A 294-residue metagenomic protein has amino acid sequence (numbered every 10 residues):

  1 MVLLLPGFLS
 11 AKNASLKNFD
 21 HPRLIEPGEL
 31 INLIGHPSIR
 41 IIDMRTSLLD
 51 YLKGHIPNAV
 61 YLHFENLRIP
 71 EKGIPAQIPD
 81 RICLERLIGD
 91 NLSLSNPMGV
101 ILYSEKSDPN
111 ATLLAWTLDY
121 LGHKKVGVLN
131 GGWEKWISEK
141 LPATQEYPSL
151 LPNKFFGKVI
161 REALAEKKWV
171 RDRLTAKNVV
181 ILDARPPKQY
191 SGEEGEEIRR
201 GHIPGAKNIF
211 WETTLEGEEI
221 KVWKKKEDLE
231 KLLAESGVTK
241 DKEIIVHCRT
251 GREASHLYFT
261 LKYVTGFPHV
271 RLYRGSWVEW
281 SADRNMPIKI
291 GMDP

Functional and structural regions predicted by a protein language model:
L4, F8-L49, N130-E197, I288 (+1 more regions): Flexible, polar/low-complexity N-terminal or interdomain linker segments that lie immediately upstream of folded
N13-A14, Q77-R173, E193-E194, G201 (+2 more regions): Thiolate-centered catalytic microenvironments shared by cysteine-dependent enzyme domains
P37-P75: N-terminal, post-signal-peptide region of Sec/Tat-exported proteins
P37-R40, N96-G99, K177-V180, P204 (+2 more regions): Loop/turn elements at helix/coil->beta-strand transitions in domains of secreted/extracellular proteins
T46-L49, E65-R68, K106-P109, W133-K135 (+4 more regions): Solvent-exposed loop/turn segments at secondary-structure junctions within structured extracellular/periplasmic domains
I69-G99, W211-I244: Helix-loop module immediately N-terminal to the HCX5R catalytic loop in PTP-like cysteine phosphatase domains
V170, T175-E218, V222-T239: Flexible, glycine-rich surface segments
K231, S236-D293: C-terminal soluble interaction/assembly domains
